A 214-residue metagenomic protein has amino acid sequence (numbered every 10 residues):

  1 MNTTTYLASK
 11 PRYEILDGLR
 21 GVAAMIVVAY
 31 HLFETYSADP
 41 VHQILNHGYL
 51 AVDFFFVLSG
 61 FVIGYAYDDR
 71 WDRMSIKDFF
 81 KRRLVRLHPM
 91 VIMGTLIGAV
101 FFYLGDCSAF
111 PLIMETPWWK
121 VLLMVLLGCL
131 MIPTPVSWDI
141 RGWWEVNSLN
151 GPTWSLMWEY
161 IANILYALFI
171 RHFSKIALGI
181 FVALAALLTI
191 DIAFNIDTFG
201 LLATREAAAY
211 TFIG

Functional and structural regions predicted by a protein language model:
M1-I15: Short, Lys/Arg-rich, polar N-terminal cytosolic tail immediately upstream of the first transmembrane signal-anchor
P11-D69, V85-T95, Y210-F212: Functionally critical transmembrane alpha-helices in membrane proteins and complexes, commonly lining
M25-F33, V100-Y103, L184-I196: Aromatic-anchored segments of alpha-helical transmembrane domains
D39-I44, E145-L149, F194-T204: Membrane-interface helix caps and helix-loop-helix hairpins in membrane proteins
A51-D68, V85, W154-I170, L178-G214: Specific transmembrane alpha-helix
I63-R83, D106-M114: Membrane-helix interface linkers and caps
K81-G94, Y166, I170, S174: Alpha-helical transmembrane segments of multi-pass membrane proteins
H88-Y160, T189-D191: Membrane-interface helix-loop-helix regions
